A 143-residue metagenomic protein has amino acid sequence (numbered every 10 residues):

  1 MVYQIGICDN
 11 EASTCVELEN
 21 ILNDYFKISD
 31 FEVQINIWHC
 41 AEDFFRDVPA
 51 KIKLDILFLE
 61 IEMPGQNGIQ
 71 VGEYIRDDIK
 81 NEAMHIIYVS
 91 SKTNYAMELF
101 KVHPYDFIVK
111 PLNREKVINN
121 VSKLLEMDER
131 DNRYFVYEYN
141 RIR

Functional and structural regions predicted by a protein language model:
V2-L22: Conserved acidic segment of CheY-like receiver
D9, L59-I61: Active-site residues of response regulator receiver
I37-I56: Acidic, metal-coordinating helix/loop segments flanking the phosphotransfer/catalytic sites of two-component signaling
C40, N67-V71: Acidic catalytic/metal-coordinating carboxylates
P64: The feature encodes the CheY-like receiver
Q70, K92-D106: Alpha4 helix (beta4-alpha4-beta5 surface) of REC/receiver domains from two-component response regulators
K110: A Lys-centered signature of the CheY-like receiver
N119-R143: Conserved binding/recognition cores within well-folded domains
